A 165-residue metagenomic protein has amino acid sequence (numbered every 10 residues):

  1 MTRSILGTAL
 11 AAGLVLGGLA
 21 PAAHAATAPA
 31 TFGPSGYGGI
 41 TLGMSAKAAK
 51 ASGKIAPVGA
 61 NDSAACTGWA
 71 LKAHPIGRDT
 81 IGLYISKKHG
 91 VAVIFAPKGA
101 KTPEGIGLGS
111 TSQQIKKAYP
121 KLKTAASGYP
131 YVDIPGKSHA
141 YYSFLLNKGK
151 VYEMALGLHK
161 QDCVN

Functional and structural regions predicted by a protein language model:
T2-T8, V15-G128, K137-H139, N147-N165: Short helix/turn-capping signatures at newly exposed starts of structured segments
Y131: Flexible, surface-exposed loop/gating regions in the mature catalytic domains of secreted/periplasmic hydrolases
